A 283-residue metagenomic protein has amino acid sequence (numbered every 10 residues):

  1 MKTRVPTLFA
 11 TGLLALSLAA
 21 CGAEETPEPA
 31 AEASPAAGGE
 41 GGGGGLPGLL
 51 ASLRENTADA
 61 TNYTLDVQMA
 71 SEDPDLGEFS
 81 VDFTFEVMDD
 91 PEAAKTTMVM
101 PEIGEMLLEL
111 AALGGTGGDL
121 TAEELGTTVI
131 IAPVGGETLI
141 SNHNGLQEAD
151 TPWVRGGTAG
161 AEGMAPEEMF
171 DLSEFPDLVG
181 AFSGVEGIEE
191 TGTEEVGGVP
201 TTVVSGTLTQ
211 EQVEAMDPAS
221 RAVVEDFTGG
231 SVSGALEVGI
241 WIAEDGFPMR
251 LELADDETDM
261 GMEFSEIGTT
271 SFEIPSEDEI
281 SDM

Functional and structural regions predicted by a protein language model:
M1-L13: N-terminal export and membrane-targeting signals
T3-P6, G22-M283: Subset-of-secretome marker
L16-A20: C-terminal motif of bacterial Sec signal peptides marking the signal peptidase cleavage site
